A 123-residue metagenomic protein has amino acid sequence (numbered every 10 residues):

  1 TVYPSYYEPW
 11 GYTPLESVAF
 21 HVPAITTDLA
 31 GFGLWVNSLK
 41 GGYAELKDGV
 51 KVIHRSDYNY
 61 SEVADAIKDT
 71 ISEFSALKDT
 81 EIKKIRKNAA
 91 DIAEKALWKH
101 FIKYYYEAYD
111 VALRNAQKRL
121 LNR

Functional and structural regions predicted by a protein language model:
T1: Receiver (REC) domain switch-region micro-motif
P4, W10-K87, D91-A93: Catalytic binding pocket for nucleotide-activated donors in carbohydrate/polymer assembly enzymes
Y7, E16, Y109-L113: Generic alpha-helical secondary structure signal
W98-R123: C-terminal alpha-helical cap of glycosyltransferases
